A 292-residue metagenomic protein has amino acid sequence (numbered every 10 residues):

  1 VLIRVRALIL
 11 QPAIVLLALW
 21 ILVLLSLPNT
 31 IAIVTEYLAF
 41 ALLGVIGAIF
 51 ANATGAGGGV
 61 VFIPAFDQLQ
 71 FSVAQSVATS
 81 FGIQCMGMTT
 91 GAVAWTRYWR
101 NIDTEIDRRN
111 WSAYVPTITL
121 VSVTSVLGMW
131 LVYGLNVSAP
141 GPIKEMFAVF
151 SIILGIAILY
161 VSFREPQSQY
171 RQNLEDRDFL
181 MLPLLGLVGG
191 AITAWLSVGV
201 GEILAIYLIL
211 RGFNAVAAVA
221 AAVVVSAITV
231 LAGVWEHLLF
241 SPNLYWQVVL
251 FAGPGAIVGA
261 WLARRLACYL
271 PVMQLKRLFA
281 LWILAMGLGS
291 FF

Functional and structural regions predicted by a protein language model:
V1-I46, D67-Q75, R97-G190, L239-F292: Juxtamembrane transmembrane-helix boundary motif
I49-G59, R211-A220, C268-M273: Membrane-helix interface "capping/anchor" motifs
T54-F62, L196-A205: Transmembrane helix boundary and interhelical junction motifs in multipass membrane proteins
G59, G87-W95, G128, T229 (+2 more regions): Alpha-helical transmembrane segments and their lipid-water interface positions in multi-pass membrane proteins
F62-Q75, I203-A217, E236: Interfacial segments of multi-pass membrane proteins
F71-G82, T104-A113, G212-V224: Membrane-interface alpha-helices at helix entry/exit sites of multi-pass transporters
F81-T90, L120-T124, V224-A232: Membrane-embedded alpha-helical segments of transport systems, primarily multispan ion/solute transporters
R171-N173, S197, G201, I209-L210 (+1 more regions): Functional transmembrane core segments of multi-pass inner-membrane proteins
